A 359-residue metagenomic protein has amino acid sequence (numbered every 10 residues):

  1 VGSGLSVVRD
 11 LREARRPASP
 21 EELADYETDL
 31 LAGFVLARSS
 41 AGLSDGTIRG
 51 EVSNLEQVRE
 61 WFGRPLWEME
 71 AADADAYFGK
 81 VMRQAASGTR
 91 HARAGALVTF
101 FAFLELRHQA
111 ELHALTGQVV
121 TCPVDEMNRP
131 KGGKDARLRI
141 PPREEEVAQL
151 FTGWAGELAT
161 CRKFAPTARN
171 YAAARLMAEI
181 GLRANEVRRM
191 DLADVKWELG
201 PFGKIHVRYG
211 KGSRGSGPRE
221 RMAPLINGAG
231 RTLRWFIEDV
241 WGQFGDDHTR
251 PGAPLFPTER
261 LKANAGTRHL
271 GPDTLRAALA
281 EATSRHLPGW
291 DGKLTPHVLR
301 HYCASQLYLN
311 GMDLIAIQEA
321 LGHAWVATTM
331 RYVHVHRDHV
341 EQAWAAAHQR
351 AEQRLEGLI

Functional and structural regions predicted by a protein language model:
V1-A18, A347-I359: C-terminal secondary-structure termini that scaffold catalytic or DNA-interacting sites
R16-P17, A32-R137, E157-R162: N-terminal core-binding DNA-recognition domain of tyrosine recombinases/integrases
R107-E111, M177-P201, I315: Short, charged phosphate-coordinating catalytic segments
Q149-A184, R250: Basic, Lys/Arg- and aromatic-enriched nucleic-acid-binding interface segment
A159-R162, R276-E319, H323: Short, basic (Lys/Arg/His-rich) helix/loop patches that form interaction surfaces in the mid-to-C-terminal regions
R189-L233, E238-G242, D247, P251: Conserved tyrosine-mediated DNA breakage-rejoining catalytic core shared by Y-recombinases
I226-W290: Active-site/catalytic core of tyrosine-dependent DNA strand-transfer enzymes
L321, W325-A346: Catalytic-site neighborhood detector that most strongly recognizes the C-terminal catalytic loop/helix of tyrosine
